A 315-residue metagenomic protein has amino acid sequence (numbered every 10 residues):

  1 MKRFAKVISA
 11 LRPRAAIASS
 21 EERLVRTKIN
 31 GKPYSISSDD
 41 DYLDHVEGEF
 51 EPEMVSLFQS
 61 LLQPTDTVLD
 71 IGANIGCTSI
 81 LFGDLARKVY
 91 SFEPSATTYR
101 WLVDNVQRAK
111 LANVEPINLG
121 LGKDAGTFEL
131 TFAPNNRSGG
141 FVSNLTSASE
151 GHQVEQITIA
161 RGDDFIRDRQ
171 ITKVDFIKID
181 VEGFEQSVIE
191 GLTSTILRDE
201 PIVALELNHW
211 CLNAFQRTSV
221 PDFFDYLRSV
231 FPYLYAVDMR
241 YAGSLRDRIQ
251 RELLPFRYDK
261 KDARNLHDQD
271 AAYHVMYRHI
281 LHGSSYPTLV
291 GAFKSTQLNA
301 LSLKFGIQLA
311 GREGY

Functional and structural regions predicted by a protein language model:
M1-E115, S149-E155, R167-I171, A236-Y315: S-adenosyl-L-methionine
E47-T67, L111, T127-E129, S143-D199 (+2 more regions): Short internal loop-to-helix segment that lines adenine-nucleotide cofactor pockets
L69, F92, I177-I179, L205: Active-site flanking residues adjacent to catalytic metal/cofactor-binding acidic residues
F82-L85, L192-E200, L227-V230: Short, conserved loop/helix-junction motifs that constitute active-site signature segments in enzyme catalytic cores
A96, V103-G139: Core alpha/beta nucleotide-donor-binding catalytic domains of modification enzymes
I117-L119, I159, L205: Short loop/edge segments at beta-strand edges and connector loops that shape dinucleotide/nucleotide cofactor-binding
E200-N208: Conserved beta-strand signature within the Rossmann-like core of class I S-adenosyl-L-methionine
S219-Y233: Conserved Class I S-adenosyl-L-methionine
